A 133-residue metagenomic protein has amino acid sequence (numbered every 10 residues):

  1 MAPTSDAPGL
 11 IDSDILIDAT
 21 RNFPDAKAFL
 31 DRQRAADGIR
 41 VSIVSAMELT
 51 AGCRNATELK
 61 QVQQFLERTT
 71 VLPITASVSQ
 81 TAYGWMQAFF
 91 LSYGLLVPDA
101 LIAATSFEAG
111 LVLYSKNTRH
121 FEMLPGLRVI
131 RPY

Functional and structural regions predicted by a protein language model:
M1-V41, A51-Q63: Short, well-structured N-terminal submotif of metal-dependent ribonuclease cores
A2-A7, T69-K116: Active-site neighborhoods of divalent-metal-dependent phosphate/nucleic-acid chemistry enzymes
D12-S13, L49, A82, S106 (+1 more regions): Generic structural signal for small/hydrophobic residues in well-ordered secondary structure, especially within
I15-L16, S45, V78, L101-I102 (+1 more regions): Alpha-helix capping/helix-boundary segments
L16-I17, M47-T50, E122, I130: Nucleotide phosphate-binding site architecture
A26-K27, A46, L59-V62, S79-A82 (+1 more regions): A general structural signal for well-ordered alpha-helical segments in protein cores
